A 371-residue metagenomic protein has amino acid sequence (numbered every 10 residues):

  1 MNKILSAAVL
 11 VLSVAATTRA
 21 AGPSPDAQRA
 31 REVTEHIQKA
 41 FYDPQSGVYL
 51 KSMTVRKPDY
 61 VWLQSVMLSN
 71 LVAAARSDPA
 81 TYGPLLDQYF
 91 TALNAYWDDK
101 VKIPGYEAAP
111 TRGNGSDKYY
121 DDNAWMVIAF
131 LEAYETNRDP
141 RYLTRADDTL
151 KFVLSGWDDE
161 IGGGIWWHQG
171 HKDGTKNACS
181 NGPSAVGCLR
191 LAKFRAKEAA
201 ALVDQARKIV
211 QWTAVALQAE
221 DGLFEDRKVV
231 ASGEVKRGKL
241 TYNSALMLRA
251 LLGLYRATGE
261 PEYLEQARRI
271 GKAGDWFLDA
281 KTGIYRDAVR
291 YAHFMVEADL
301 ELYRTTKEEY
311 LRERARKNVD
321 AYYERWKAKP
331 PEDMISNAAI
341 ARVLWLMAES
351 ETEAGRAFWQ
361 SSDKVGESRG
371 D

Functional and structural regions predicted by a protein language model:
M1-I4: Positively charged n-region of N-terminal signal peptides that target proteins for export
S6-A15: Bacterial N-terminal signal peptides
A20-D371: Glycan-recognition and catalytic cores of secretory/periplasmic carbohydrate-active enzymes
